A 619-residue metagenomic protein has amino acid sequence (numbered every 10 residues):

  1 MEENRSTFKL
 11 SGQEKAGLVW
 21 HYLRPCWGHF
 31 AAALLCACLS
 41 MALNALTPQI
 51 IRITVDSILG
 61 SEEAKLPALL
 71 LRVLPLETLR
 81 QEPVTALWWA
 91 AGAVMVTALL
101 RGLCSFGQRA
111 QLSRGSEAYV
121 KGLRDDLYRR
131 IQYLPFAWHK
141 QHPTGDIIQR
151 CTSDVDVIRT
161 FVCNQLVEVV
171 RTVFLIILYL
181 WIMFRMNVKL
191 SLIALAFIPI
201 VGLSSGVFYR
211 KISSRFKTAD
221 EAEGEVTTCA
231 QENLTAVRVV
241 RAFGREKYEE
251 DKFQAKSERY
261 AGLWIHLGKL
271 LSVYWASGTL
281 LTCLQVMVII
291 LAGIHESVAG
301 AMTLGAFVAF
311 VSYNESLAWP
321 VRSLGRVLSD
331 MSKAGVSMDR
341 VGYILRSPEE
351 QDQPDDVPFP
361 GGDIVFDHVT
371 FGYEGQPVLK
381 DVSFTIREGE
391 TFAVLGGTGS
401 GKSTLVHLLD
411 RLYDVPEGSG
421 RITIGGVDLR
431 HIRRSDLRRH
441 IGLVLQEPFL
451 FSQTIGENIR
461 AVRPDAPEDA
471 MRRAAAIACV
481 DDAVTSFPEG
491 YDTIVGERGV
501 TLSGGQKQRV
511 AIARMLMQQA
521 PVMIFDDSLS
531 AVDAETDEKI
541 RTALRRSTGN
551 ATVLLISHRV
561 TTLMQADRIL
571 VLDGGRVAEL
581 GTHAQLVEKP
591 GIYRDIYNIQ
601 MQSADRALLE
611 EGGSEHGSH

Functional and structural regions predicted by a protein language model:
M1-T47, I51, S57-V94, L100 (+10 more regions): Membrane-integrated ABC transporters
E2, P358-H619: ABC-type nucleotide-binding domain
F8-G12, L35-C36, L43-L59, W88 (+14 more regions): Juxtamembrane helix-loop junctions of ABC transporter transmembrane domains
P25, H29-A42, V94, N164-T218 (+1 more regions): Transmembrane helices of ABC transporter permease
P25-W27, Y133-A137, S153-V162, L166 (+9 more regions): An intracellular "coupling" helix at the cytosolic face of ABC transporter transmembrane type-1 domains
I182-F197, S205, H266-D339, I344-L345: Helix-loop-helix
